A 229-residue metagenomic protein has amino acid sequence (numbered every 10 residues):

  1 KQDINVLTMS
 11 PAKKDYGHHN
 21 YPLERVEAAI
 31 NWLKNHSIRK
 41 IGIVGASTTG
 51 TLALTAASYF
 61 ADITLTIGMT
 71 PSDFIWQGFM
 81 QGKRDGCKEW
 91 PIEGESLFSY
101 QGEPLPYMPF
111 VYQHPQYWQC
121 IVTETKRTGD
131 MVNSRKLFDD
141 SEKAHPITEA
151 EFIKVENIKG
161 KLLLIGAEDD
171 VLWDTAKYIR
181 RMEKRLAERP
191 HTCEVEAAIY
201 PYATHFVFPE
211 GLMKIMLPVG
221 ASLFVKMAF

Functional and structural regions predicted by a protein language model:
K1-M9: Short amphipathic alpha-helix adjacent to the substrate-entry channel of hydrolases
M9-G42: Catalytic nucleophile-loop/oxyanion-hole region of alpha/beta-hydrolase and closely related hydrolase-like folds
I43-A46, M69, I165: Short beta-strand immediately N-terminal to the catalytic nucleophile in serine-hydrolase-like folds
G50-A61, T66: Short glycine-enriched nucleophile-adjacent loop and the immediately C-terminal alpha-helix near the catalytic center
I67-V155: Accessory cap/linker subdomain of secreted extracellular hydrolases
I158, L164-G166, D170: Short beta-strand/loop motif that positions the catalytic acidic residue of the alpha/beta-hydrolase fold
I165, R180, K184, R189-F229: C-terminal catalytic histidine-bearing segment of alpha/beta-hydrolase fold enzymes
D169-W173, H205-F206: Acidic catalytic loop of the alpha/beta-hydrolase fold
